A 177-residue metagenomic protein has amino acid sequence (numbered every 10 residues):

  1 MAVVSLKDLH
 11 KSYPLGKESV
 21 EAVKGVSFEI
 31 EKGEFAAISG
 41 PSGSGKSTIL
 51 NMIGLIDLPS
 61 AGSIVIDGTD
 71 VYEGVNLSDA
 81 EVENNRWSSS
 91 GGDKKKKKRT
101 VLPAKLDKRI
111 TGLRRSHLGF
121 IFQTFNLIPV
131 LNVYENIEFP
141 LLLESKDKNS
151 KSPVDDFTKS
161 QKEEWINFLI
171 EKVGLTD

Functional and structural regions predicted by a protein language model:
A2-V3, S12-G25, V75-N76, W87 (+1 more regions): A short, flexible loop at the N-terminus of ABC-type nucleotide-binding domains that lies
L6-L9, E21-E31, G62: Conserved beta-strand
A36-A37, F120: Short beta-strand immediately N-terminal to the Walker A/P-loop
S39-P41: The feature captures the beta-strand-to-loop junction immediately N-terminal to the Walker
G54: Helix-to-loop junction immediately C-terminal to a conserved catalytic motif
G62-T100, S150-V154: Conserved ABC transporter NBD signature motif
T69-E73, S145, S150-D177: Conserved ABC ATPase "signature" region
L131-P140, D147-K148: Short coil-to-helix segment of the ABC ATPase nucleotide-binding domain corresponding to the Q-loop/switch region
